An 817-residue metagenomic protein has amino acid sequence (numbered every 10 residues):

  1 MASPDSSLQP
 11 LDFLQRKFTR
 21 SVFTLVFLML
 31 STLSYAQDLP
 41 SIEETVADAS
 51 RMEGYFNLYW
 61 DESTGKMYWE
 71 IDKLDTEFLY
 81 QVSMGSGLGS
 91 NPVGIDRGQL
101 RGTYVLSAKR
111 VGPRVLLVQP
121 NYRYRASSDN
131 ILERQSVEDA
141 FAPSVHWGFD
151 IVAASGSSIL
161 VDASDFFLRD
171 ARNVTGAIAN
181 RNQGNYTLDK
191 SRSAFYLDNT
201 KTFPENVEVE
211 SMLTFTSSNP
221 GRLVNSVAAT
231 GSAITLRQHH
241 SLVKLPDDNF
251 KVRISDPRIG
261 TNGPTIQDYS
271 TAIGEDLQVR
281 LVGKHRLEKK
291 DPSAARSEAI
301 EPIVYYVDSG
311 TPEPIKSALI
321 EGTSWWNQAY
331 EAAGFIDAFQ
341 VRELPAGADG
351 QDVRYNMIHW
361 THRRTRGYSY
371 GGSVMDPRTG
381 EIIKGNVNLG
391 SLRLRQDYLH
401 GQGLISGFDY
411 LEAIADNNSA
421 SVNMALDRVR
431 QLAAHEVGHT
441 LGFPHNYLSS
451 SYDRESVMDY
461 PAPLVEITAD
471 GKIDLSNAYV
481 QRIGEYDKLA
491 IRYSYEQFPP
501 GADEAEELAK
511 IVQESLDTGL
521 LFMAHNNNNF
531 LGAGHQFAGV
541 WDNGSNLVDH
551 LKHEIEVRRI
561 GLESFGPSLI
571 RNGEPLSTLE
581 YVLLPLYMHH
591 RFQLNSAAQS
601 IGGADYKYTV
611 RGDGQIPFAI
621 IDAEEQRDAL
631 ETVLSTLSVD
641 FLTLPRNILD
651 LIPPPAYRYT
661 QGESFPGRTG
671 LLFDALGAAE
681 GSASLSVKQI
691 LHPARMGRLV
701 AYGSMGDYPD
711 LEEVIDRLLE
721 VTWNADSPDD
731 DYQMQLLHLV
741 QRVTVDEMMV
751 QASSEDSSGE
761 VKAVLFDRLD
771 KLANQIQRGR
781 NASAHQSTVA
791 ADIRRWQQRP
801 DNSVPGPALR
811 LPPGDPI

Functional and structural regions predicted by a protein language model:
M1-K17: N-terminal secretory signal peptides that target proteins for export/translocation
S21-S31: Bacterial N-terminal signal peptides
T32-A36: Sec/Tat signal peptide C-region and signal peptidase I cleavage site
Q37-T311, A329, E343-Q396, G401-S421 (+3 more regions): Auxiliary tRNA-acceptor-end handling modules of aminoacyl-tRNA synthetases
L58, E343-H362, D427-R482: The catalytic-center signature of Zn2+-dependent metalloproteases
T76, P312-A338: Zn2+-dependent metallopeptidase catalytic core
S324-F335, G438-H439, F443, P463 (+1 more regions): Sec-exported extracytoplasmic/periplasmic mature domains
Y452-I817: Conserved catalytic/binding loops enriched for acidic/polar residues
